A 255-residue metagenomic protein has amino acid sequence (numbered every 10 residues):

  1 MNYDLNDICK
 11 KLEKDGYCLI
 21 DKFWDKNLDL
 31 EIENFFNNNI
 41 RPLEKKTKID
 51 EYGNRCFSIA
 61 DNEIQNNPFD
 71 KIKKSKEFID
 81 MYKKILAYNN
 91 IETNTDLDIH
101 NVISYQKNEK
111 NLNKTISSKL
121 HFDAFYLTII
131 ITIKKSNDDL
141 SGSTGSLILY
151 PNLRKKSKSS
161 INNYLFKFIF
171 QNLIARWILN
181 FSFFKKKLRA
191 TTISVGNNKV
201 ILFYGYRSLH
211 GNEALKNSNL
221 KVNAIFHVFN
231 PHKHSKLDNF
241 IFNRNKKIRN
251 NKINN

Functional and structural regions predicted by a protein language model:
M1-A60, F69-D80, K84, K199 (+1 more regions): N-terminal auxiliary "cap/dimerization" subdomain that precedes the catalytic jelly-roll/cupin core of mononuclear
Q65-K71, T115-I116, K187-R189, G211: Active-site rim elements
Y88-N101: A short coil-to-beta-strand element that immediately follows conserved catalytic motifs
N101, I129-I131, A224-V228: A structural signal for short, well-ordered beta-strand segments
N108-V200: Catalytic core of non-heme Fe(II) oxygenases with the double-stranded beta-helix
S208-N217: Short beta-strand His + acidic residue motifs that chelate non-heme Fe in jelly-roll/DSBH and cupin folds
S218-K233: A short hydrophobic beta-strand segment most commonly corresponding to one strand of the jelly-roll/cupin
